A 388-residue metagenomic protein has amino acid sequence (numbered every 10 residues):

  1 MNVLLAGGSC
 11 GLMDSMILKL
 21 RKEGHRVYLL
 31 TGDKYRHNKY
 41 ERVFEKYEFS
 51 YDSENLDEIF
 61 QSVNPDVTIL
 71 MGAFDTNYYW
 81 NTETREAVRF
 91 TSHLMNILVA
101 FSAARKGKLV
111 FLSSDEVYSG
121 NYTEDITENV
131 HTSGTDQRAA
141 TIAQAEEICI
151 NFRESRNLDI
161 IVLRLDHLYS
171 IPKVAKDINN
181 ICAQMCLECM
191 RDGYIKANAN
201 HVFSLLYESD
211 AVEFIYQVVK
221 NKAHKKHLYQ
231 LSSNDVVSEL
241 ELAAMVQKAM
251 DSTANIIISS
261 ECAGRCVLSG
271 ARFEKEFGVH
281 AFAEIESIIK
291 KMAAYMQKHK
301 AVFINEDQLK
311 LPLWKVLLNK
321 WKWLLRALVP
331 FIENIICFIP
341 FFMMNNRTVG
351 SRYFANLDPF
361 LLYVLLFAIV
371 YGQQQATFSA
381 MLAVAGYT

Functional and structural regions predicted by a protein language model:
V3-E23: N-terminal Rossmann NAD(P)H-binding glycine-rich loop of SDR-like oxidoreductase domains
A6, P65-M71, F111, Q230: Rossmann-fold scaffold of SDR-type NAD(P)-dependent oxidoreductases
E48-R89: NAD(P)H-binding glycine-rich loop region in Rossmannoid oxidoreductase-like domains and their noncatalytic homologs
T68-L70, M95-Q137, M381: Conserved Rossmann-fold NAD(P)-dependent oxidoreductase catalytic core, especially the SDR/UDP-sugar
V88, S92-H93, V117, Y122-V162 (+2 more regions): Catalytic helix-loop patch of NAD(P)-dependent Rossmann-fold dehydrogenases
I150-F203: NAD(P)-dependent short-chain dehydrogenase/reductase
A197-W314: C-terminal substrate-binding subdomain of Rossmann-fold SDR/epimerase-dehydratase oxidoreductases
E333-R352, F360-T388: Hydrophobic transmembrane alpha-helices
